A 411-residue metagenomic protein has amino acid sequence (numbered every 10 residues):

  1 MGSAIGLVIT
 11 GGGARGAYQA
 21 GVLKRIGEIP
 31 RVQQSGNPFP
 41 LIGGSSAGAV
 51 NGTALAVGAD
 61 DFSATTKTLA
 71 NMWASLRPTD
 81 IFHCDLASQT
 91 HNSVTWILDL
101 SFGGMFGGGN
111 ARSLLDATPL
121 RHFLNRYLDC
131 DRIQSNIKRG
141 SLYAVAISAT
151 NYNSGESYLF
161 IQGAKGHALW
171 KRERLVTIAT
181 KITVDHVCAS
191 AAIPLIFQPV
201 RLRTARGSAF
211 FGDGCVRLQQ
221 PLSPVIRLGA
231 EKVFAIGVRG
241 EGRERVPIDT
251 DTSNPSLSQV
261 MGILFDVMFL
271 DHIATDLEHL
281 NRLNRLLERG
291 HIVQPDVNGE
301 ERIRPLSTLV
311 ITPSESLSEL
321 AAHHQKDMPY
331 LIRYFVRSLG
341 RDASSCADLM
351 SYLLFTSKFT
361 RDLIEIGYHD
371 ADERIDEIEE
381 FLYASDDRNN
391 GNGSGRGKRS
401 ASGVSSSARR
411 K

Functional and structural regions predicted by a protein language model:
M1-G2, Q33-P38, N136-Y143, G299-P305: Short helix-terminating capping/connector loops at secondary-structure junctions
G2-V8, G13-R112, T118, L124 (+7 more regions): Patatin-like phospholipase
G6-I9, P40-S46, A144-T150, T308-T312: Extended hydrophobic secondary-structure segments that form protein cores and membrane-embedded regions
F82-L115, P119, S253, V260-T275 (+1 more regions): Alpha-helical membrane-targeting segments
A111, L124, E288-K411: C-terminal helical/tail subdomains of lipid-metabolizing enzymes
A111-A149, E156-F160: Active-site periphery "cap/insert" segments of enzyme catalytic domains
G140-E231, A235-I236, E241-V267, S345-L354: Active-site gating loop/helix substructures
V260-N298: C-terminal amphipathic alpha-helical segment
